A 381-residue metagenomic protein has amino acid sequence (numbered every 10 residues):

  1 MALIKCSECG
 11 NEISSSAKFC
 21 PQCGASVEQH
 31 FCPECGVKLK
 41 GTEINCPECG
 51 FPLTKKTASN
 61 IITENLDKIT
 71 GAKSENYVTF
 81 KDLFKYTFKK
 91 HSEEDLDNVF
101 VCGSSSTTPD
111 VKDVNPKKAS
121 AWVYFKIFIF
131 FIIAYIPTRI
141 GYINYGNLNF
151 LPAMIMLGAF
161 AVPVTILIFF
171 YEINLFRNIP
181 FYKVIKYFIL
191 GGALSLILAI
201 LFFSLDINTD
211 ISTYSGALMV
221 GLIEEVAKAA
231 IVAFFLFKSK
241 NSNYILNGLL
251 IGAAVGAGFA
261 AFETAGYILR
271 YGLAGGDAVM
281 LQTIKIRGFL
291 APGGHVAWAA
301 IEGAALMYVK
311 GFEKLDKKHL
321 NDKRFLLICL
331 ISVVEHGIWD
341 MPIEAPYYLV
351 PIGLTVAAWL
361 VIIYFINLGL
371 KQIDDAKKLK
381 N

Functional and structural regions predicted by a protein language model:
M1-A2, E28: Short, low-complexity disordered segments enriched in Ser/Pro/Gly and basic
I4-K5, G10: A detector of tandem-repeat and repeat-rich interaction/domain scaffolds
K5, F19, F31, N45: The −1 position to Zn-ligating cysteines in a subset of zinc-ribbon hairpins
E8, S26, E34, K38 (+1 more regions): Hydrophobic alpha-helical segments at protein termini of multi-pass membrane proteins
S14, K18, E28, K40 (+1 more regions): Short functional micro-motifs and their immediate structural scaffolds
P21-A25: Short, intrinsically disordered linker segments that flank or connect zinc-binding domains
